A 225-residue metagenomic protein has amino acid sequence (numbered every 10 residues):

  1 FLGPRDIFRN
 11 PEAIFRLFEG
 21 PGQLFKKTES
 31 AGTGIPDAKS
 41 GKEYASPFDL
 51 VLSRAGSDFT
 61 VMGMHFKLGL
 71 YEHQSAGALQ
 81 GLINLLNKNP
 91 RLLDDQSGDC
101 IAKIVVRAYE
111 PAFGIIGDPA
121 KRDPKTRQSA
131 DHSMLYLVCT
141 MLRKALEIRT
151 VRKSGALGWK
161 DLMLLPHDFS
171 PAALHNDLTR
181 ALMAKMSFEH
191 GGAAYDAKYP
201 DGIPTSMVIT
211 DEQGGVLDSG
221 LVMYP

Functional and structural regions predicted by a protein language model:
F1-P225: Terminal-appendage/accessory-domain detector
